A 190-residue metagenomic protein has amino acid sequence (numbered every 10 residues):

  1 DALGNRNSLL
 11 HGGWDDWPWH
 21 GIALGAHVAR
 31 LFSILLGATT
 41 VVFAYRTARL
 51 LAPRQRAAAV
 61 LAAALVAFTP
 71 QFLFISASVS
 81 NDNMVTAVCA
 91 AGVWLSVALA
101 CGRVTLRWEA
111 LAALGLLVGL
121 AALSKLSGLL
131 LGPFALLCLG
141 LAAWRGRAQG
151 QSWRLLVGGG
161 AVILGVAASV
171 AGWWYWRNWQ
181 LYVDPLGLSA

Functional and structural regions predicted by a protein language model:
D1-F32, A190: Interfacial juxtamembrane loops and adjacent helix segments that form the catalytic/substrate-binding surfaces
A2-W17, A44-F68: Transmembrane-helix signature of polytopic, membrane-embedded enzymes that assemble or transfer cell-envelope glycans
A29-L36, A64-F68, F72-S96, W108 (+1 more regions): Multi-pass, polyprenyl lipid-linked donor-dependent membrane glycosyltransferases
L31-A52, A91: Transmembrane-helix motifs of polytopic, lipid-linked glycan transferases
V60, L95-G119, S124, W153-R154: Short hydrophobic alpha-helices at membrane interfaces in multi-pass membrane enzymes
Q71, A112, L116-W144, A168-W176: Transmembrane helices and adjacent periplasmic/lumenal helix-loop junctions of polyprenol-phosphate-dependent
A100-C101, L131-G165: Perimembrane helix-loop-helix junctions
G158-A190: Membrane-lumen/periplasm interface segments of specific transmembrane helices in polyprenyl phosphate-linked
